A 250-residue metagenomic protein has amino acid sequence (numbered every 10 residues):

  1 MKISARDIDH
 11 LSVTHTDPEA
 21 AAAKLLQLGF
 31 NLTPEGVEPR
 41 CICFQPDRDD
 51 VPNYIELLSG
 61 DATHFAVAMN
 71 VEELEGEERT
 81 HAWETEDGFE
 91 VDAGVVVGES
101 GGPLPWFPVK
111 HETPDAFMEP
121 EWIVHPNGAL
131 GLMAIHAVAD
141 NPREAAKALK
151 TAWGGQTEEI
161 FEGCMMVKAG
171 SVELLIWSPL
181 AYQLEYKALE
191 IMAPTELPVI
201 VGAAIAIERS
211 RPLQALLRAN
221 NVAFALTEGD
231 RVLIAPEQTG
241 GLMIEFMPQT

Functional and structural regions predicted by a protein language model:
M1-I8, V13-L32, C43-T250: Glyoxalase I/VOC metalloenzyme domain signal
V37-C43: An N-terminal, globular interaction/scaffold subdomain
